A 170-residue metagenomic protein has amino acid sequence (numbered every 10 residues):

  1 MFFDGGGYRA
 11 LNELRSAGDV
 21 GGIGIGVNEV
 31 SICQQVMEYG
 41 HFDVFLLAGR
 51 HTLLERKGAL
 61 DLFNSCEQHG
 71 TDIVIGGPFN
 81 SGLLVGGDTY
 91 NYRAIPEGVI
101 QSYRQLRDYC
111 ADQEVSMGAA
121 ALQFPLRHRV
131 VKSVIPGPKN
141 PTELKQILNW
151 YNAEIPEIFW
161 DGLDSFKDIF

Functional and structural regions predicted by a protein language model:
M1-F170: Beta/alpha (TIM)-barrel catalytic core signal, keyed to glycine-rich beta->alpha loops juxtaposed to Asp/Glu that bind
